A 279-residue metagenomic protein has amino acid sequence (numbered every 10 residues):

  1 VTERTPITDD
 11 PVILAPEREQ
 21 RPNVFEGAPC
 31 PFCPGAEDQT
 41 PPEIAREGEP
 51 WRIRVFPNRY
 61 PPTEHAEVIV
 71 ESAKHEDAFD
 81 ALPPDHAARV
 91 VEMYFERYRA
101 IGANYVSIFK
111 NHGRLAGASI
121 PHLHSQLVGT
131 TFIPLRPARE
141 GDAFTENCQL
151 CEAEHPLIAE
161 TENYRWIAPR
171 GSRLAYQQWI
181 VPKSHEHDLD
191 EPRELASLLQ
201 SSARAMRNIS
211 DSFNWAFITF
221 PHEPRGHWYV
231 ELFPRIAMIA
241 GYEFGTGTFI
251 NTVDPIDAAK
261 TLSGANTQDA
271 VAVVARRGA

Functional and structural regions predicted by a protein language model:
V1-H122, V128-D188, A203-A279: Active-site microenvironments that recognize anionic phosphate/pyrophosphate groups
